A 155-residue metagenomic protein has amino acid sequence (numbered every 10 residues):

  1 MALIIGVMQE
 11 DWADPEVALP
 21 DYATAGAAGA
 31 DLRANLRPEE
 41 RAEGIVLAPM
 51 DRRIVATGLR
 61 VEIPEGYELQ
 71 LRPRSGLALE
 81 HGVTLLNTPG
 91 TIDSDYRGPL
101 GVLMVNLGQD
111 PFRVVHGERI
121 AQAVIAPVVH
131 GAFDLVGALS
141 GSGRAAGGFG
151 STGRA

Functional and structural regions predicted by a protein language model:
M1-A155: DUTPase catalytic domain/fold
